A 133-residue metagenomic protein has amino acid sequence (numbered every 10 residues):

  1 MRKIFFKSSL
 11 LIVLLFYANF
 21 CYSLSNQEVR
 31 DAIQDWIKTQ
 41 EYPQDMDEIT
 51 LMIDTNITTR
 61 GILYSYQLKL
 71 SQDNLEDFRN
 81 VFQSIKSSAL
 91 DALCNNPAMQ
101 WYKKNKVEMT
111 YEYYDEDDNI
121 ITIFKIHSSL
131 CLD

Functional and structural regions predicted by a protein language model:
M1-S9: Bacterial N-terminal signal peptides that target proteins for export
V13, A18-F20: N-terminal signal peptide c-region/cleavage motif recognized by signal peptidases
C21-T59, K69: N-proximal, solvent-exposed amphipathic alpha-helical segments enriched in charged/polar residues
Y22, L93-N95, L130-L132: Sequence contexts marking disulfide-bonded cysteines in secreted/extracellular proteins
N56-Q100: Mature extracytoplasmic domains of secretory-pathway proteins
D91-T122: A short amphipathic beta-strand at an alpha->beta junction
T122-D133: Short, low-complexity, Pro/Ser/Thr/Gly-rich segments in the mature regions of secreted, periplasmic
